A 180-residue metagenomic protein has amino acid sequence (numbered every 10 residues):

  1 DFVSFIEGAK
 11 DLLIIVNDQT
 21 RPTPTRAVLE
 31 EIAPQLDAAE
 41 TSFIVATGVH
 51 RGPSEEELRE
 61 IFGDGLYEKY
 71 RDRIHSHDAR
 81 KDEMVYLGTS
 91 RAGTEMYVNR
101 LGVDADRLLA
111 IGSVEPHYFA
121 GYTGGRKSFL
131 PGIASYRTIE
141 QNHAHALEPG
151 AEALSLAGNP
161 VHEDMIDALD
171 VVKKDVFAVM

Functional and structural regions predicted by a protein language model:
D1, E30-E31, R91-L101, E163: Short alpha-helical segments and helix-capping/turn motifs at coil-helix boundaries
D1-L13, L36-A39: Glycine-rich phosphate/diphosphate-binding loops that line cofactor/substrate pockets in enzymes
D11-P22, S42-G48, A110: Short glycine-rich or small-residue beta-strand-to-loop segments that form or flank ligand, phosphate, metal/Fe-S
R21-F43: Histidine-anchored nucleotide/phosphate-binding helix
Q35, Y118-E140: A short, gly/pro- and small-residue-rich
A38-G52, E56-E57: Primarily the HKD phosphodiesterase
P53-Y122: An acidic, phosphate/nucleotide-engaging active-site surface
L130-M180: Extended, low-polarity segments enriched in aliphatic/aromatic residues
